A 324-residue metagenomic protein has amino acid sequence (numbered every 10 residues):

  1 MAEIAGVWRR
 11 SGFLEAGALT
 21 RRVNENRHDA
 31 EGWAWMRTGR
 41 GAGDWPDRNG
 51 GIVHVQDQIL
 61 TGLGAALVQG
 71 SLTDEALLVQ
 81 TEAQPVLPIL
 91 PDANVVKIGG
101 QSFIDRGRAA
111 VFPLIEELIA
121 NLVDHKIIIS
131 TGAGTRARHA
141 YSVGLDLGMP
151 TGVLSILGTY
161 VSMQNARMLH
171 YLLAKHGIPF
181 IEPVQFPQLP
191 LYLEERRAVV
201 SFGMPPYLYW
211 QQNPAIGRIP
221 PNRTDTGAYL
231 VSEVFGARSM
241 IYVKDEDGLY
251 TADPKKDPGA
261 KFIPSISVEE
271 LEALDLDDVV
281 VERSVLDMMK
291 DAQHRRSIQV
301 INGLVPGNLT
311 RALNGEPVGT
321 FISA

Functional and structural regions predicted by a protein language model:
A2-W8, G12, W33-M36, W45-A324: C-terminal catalytic "cap/lid" subdomain
S11-G12, G17, R22, R27: Intrinsic, low-complexity polybasic segments
G41-A42: Compositionally biased, low-complexity flexible segments
